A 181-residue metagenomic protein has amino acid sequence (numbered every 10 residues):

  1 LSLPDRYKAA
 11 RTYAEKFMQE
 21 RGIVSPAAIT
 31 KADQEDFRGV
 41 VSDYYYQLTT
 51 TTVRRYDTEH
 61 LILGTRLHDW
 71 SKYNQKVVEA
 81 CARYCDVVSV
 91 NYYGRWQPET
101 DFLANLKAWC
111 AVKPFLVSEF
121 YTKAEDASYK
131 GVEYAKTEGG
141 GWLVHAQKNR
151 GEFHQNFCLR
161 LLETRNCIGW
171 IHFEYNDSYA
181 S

Functional and structural regions predicted by a protein language model:
L1, I171-H172: Glycine-rich, aromatic-flanked loop segments that form ligand/cofactor-binding clefts across common enzyme folds
L1-K76: Polysaccharide-binding and catalytic clefts of secreted carbohydrate-active enzymes
E20-E35, H68, N74, L106-F157 (+1 more regions): Active-site clefts of carbohydrate-active enzymes
S42, Y46, E99, R150 (+1 more regions): Aromatic/hydrophobic pocket-lining residues that form the small-molecule binding cavity in soluble enzyme cores
L48-T49, V77, C81-Y84, F102-L106 (+2 more regions): A general structural detector for well-ordered alpha-helical segments in enzyme core domains, enriched
V53, V88, E119, W170: Conserved, mostly hydrophobic/aromatic
D57-I62, R83-D86, C110-F115, E163-G169: Loop/turn elements at helix/coil->beta-strand transitions in domains of secreted/extracellular proteins
G64-F102, N176-S181: Substrate-binding cleft/loops of secretory-pathway carbohydrate-active enzymes
